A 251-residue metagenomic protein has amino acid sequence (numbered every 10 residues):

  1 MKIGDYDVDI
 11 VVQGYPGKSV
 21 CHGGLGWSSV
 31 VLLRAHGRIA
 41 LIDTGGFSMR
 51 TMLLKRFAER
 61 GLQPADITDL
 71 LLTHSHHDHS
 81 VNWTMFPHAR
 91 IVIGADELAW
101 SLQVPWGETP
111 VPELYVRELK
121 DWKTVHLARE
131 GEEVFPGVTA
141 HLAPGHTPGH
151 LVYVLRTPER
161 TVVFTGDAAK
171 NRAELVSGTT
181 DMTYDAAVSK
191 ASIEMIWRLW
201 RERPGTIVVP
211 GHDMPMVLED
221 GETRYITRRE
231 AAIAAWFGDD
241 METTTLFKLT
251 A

Functional and structural regions predicted by a protein language model:
M1-E59, V152-G166, K170: Conserved beta-strand hairpin/beta-sheet module of binuclear metal-dependent hydrolase folds, prominently
M1-G37, M195, R201-E202, E219-R224 (+1 more regions): Zn-dependent metallo-beta-lactamase
D9-V11, L71, V92, H126-A128 (+3 more regions): Hydrophobic/aromatic beta-strand patches that form the interior of the parallel beta-sheet core in alpha/beta enzyme
Q13-Y15, T44-F47, S75, D96-E97 (+3 more regions): Active-site metal-binding loops of divalent metal-dependent hydrolases
C21, G45-W122, T161, A231-L246: Active-site HxH/HxHxD metal-binding segment of metal-dependent hydrolases
L33, D43, I67, H74 (+6 more regions): Divalent metal-coordination and catalytic microenvironments
A95-L142, D185-G205: Metallo-beta-lactamase
E132, L142, P148-G221: Metallo-beta-lactamase
